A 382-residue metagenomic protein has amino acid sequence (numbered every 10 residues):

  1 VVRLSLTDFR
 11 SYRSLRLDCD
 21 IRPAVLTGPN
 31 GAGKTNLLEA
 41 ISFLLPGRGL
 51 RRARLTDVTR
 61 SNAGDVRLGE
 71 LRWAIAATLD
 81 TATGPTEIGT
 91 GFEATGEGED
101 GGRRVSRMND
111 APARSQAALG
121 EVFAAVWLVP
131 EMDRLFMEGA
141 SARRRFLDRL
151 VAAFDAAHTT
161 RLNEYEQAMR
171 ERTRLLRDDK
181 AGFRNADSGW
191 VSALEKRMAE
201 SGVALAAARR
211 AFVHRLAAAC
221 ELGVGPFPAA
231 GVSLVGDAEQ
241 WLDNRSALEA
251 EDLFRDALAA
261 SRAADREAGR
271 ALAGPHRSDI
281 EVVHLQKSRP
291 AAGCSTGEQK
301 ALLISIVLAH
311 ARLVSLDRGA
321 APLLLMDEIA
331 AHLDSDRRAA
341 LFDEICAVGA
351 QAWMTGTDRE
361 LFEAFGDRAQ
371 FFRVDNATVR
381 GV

Functional and structural regions predicted by a protein language model:
V1-P29, F43, A63-D65, N185-L323 (+4 more regions): Conserved NTPase motor "head" modules and their coupling/switch loops across ABC/AAA+ ATPases, GTPases, and GHKL ATPases
R3, V105, A125, L323-L324: Hydrophobic "anchor" residues on beta-strands that sit immediately upstream of conserved functional sites
K34: Conserved lysine of the Walker
P46-A142, F146-H158, H214-E221, A250 (+1 more regions): Nucleotide-state sensing region of NTPase/ATPase domains
A117-V122, V129-E200, A291: A conserved P-loop NTPase coupling/switch region
D327-I329: Walker B catalytic acidic pair
T355-T357: H-loop/switch region of ABC-family ATPase nucleotide-binding domains
